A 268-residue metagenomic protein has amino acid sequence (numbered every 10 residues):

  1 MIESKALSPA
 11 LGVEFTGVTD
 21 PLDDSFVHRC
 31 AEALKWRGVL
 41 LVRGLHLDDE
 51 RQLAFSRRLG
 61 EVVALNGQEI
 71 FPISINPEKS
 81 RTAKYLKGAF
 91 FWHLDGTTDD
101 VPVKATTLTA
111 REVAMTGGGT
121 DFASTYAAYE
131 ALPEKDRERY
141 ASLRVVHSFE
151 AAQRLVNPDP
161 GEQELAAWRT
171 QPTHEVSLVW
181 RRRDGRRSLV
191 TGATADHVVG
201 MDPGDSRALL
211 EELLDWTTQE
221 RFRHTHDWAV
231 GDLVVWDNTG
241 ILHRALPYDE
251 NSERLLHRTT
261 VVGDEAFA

Functional and structural regions predicted by a protein language model:
I2-L233, T239-A268: Non-heme Fe(II) oxygenase catalytic core, chiefly the N-lobe of the double-stranded beta-helix
